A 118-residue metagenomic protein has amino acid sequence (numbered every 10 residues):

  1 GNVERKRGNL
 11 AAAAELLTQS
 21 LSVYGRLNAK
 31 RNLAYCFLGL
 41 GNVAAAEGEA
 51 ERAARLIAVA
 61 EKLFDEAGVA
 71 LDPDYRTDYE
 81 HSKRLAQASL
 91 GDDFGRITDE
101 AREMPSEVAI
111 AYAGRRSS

Functional and structural regions predicted by a protein language model:
G1-S118: Intrinsically disordered, low-complexity regions
